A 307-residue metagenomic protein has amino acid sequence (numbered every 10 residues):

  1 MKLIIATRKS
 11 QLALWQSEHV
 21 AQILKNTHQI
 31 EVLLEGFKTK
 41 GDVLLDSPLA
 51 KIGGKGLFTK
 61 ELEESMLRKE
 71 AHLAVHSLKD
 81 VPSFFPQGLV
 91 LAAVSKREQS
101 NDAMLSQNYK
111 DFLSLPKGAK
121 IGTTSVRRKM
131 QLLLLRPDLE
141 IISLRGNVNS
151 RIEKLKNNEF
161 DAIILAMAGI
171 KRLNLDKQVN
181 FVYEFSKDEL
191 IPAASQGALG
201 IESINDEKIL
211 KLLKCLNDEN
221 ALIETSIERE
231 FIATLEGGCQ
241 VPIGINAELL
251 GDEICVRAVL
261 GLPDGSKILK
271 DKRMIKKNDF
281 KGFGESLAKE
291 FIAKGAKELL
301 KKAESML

Functional and structural regions predicted by a protein language model:
M1-L45, K51, L134-L307: Small-molecule-sensing regulatory modules
S47-L73: Short, structured active-site "lid" loops
K69, L73-K79, E202-I209: Ordered, amphipathic secondary-structure segments that act as subunit-interaction surfaces in large macromolecular
L78-K79, Q87-L139: A conserved helix-loop-strand patch within extracytoplasmic ligand-binding domains of the periplasmic binding
L78-V81, A168-I170: Short glycine-rich anion-binding loops that position phosphate/pyrophosphate groups of nucleotides and phosphorylated
